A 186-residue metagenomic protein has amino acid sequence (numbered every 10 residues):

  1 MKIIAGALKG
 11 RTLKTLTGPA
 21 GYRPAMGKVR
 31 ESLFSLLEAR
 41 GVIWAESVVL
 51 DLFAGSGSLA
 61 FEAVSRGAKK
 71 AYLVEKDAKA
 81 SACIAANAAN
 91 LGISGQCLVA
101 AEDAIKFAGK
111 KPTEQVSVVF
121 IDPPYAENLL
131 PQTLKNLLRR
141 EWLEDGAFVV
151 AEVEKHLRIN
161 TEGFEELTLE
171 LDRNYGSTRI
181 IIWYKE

Functional and structural regions predicted by a protein language model:
M1-E186: Class I S-adenosyl-L-methionine-dependent methyltransferase catalytic core
